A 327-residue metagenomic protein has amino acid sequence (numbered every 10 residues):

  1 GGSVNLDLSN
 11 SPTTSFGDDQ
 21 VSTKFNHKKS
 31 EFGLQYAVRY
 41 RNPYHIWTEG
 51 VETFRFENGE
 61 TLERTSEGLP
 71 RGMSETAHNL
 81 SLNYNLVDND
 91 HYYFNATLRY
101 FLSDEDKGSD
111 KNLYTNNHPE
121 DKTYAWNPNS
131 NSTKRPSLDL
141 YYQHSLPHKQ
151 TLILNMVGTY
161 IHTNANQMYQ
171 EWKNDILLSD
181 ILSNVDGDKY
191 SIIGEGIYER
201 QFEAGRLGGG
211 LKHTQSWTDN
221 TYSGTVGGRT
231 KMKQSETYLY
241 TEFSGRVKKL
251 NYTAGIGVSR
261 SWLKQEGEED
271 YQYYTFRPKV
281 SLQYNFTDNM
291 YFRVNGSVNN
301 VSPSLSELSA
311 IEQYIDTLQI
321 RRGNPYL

Functional and structural regions predicted by a protein language model:
G1-D7, G108-N112, G208-Q215, Q234-E269 (+1 more regions): Surface-exposed extracellular loop regions of Gram-negative outer-membrane beta-barrel proteins
G1-Y114, A125-H162, D188, I192 (+7 more regions): Membrane-proximal, glycine/serine-rich, low-complexity loop/turn segments characteristic of large bacterial
D7-L8, T65-P70, D121-P128, L177-N184 (+3 more regions): Extracellular loop and loop/strand-boundary signature of outer-membrane beta-barrel proteins
L113-T123, K173-I176: Solvent-exposed, glycine/polar-rich loop segments of beta-barrel outer-membrane systems
T163, S216-T218, R260-K264, N300-S304: Flexible loop/turn segments at secondary-structure boundaries
T225-S235, F286-M290: Short, charged, low-hydrophobicity "junction" segments
